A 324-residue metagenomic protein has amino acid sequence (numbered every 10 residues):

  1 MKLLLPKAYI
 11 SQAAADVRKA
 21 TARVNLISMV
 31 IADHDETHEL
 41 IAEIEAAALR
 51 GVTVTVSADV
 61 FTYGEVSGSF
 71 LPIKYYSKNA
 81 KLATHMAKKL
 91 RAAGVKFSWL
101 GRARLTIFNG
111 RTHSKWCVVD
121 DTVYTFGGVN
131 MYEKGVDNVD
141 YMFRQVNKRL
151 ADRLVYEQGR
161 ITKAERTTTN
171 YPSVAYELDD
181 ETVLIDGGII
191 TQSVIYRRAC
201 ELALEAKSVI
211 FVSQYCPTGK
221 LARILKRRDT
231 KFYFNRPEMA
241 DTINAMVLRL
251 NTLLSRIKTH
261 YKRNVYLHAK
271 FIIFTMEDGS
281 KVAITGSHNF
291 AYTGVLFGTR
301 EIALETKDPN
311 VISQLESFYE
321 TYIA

Functional and structural regions predicted by a protein language model:
M1-K96, R102-A324: Charged, low-complexity intrinsically disordered terminal segments
